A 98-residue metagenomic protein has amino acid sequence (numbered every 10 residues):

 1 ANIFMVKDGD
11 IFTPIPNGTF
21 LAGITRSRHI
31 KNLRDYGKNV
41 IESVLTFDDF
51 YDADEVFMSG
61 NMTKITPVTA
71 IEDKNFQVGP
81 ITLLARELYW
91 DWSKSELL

Functional and structural regions predicted by a protein language model:
A1-L98: Conserved catalytic-core subdomain
